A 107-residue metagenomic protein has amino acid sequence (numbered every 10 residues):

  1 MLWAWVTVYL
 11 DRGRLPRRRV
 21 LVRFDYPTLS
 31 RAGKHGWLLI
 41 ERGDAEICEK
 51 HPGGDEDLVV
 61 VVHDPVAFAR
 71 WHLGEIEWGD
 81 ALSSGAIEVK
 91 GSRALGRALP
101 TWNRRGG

Functional and structural regions predicted by a protein language model:
M1-E46, S92-G107: Acidic, aliphatic-rich amphipathic alpha-helical segments
P52-G107: C-terminal interaction segments
